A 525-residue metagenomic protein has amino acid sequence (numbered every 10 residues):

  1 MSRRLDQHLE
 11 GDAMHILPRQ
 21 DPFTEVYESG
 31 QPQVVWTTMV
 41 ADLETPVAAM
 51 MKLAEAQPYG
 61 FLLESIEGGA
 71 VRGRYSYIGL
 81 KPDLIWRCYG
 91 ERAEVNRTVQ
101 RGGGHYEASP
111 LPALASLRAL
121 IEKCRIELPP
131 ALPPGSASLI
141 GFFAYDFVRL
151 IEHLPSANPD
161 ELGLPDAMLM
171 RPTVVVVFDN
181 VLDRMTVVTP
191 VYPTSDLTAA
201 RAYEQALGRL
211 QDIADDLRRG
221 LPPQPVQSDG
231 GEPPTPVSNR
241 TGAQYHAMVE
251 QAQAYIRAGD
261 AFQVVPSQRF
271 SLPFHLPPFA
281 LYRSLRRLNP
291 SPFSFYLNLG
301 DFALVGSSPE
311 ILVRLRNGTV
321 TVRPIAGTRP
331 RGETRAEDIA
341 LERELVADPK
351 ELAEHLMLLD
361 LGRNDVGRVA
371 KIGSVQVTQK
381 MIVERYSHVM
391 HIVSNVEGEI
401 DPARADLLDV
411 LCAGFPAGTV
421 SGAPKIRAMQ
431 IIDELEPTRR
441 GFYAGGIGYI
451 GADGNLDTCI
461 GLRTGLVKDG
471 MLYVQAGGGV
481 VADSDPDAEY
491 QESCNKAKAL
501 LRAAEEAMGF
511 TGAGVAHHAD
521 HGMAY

Functional and structural regions predicted by a protein language model:
H8-Y525: Extended alpha-helical targeting/anchoring segments, especially N-terminal organellar/secretory targeting helices
